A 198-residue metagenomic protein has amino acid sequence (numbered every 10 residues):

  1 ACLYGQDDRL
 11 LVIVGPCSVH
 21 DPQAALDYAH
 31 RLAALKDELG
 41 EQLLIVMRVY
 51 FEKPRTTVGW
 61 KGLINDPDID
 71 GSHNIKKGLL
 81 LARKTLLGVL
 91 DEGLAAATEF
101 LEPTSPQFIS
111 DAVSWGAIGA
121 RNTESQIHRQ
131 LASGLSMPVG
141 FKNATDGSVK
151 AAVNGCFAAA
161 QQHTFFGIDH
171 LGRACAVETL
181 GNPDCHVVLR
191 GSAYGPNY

Functional and structural regions predicted by a protein language model:
A1-L3: N- or domain-start disorder-to-order transition segments that initiate the globular core
G15: Conserved, mostly hydrophobic/aromatic
S18-V19, Y194: Short strand->helix junction
V19-L39, S72-K84: Glycine-rich anion/phosphate-binding loops
Q42-Y198: Active-site-facing alpha/beta catalytic cores
